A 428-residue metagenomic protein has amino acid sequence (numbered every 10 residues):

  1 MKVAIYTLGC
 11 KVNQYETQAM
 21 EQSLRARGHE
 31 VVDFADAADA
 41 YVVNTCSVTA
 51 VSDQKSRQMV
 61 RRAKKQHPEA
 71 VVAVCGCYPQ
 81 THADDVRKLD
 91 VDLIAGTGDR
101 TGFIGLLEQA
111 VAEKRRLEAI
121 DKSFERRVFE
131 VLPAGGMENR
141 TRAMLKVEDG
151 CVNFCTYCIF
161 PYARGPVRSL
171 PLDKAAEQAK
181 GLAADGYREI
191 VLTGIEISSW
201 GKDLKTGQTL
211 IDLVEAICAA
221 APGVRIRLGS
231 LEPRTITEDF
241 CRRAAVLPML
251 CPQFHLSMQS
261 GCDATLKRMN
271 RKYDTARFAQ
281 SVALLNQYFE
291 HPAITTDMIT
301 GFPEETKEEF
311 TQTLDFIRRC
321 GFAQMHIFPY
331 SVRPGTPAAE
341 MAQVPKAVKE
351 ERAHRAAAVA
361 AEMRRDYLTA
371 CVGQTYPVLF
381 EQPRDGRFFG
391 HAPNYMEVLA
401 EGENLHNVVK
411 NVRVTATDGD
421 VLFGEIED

Functional and structural regions predicted by a protein language model:
M1-W200, D239, A244, L250 (+7 more regions): Proteins enriched for Cys/Gly/acidic motifs involved in redox and nucleic-acid/cofactor modification
K2, H67-P68, A219-R227: Short, surface-exposed connector motifs at secondary-structure boundaries
S47-S52, Y187-D212, A216, A220 (+3 more regions): Conserved glycine-rich "GG(E/T)P / GGGxP" loop and the immediately following alpha-helix in the radical SAM core
A73-V74, I226-G229: Short catalytic-loop micro-motif centered on adjacent basic/acidic residues
A83, G194-L204, T235-D239, M258-M269 (+5 more regions): Flexible glycine/acidic-rich beta-alpha junction loops that bind and position SAM and/or redox cofactors in anaerobic
A184, I211-R225, T237-T296: Radical SAM/AdoMet-radical enzyme domain recognition
L192, L228, L256, D297 (+4 more regions): Conserved, mostly hydrophobic/aromatic
E340-D428: Terminal RNA-binding accessory module
